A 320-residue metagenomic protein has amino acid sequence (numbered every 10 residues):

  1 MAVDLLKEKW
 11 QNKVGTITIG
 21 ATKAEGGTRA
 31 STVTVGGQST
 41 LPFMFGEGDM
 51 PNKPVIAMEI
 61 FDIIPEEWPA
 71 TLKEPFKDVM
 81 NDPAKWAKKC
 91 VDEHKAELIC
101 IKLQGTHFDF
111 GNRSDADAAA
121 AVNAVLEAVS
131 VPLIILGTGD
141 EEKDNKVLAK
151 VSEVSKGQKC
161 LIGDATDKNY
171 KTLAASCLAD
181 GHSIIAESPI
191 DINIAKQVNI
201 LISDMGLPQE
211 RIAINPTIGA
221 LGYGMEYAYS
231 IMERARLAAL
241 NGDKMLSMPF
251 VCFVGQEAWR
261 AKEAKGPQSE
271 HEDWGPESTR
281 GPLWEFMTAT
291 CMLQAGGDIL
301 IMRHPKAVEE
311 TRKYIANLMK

Functional and structural regions predicted by a protein language model:
M1-K77: N-terminal amphipathic alpha-helix/helix-capping segment at the start of soluble metabolic enzymes
N52-P54, K95-E97, V129-L133, K156-C160 (+4 more regions): Short, well-ordered coil/turn segments that N-cap beta-strands
V55-K85, F110-R113, G137, E141 (+3 more regions): Active-site mouth loops of central-metabolism enzymes
E67-E74, K95-A124, V129, I135-E142 (+1 more regions): Glycine-rich, proline-tolerant flexible connector loops at the mouths of alpha/beta enzymes
C90, V125, V151, I214 (+1 more regions): Conserved, mostly hydrophobic/aromatic
F110-L136, A149-G157, E233-C252, N317-K320: Alpha-helix-loop-beta-strand connector modules within alpha/beta enzyme cores
G139, N145-L148, S152-A165, Y170-C177 (+1 more regions): Phosphate/pyrophosphate-binding betaalpha-module
K168-Y314: Catalytic alpha/beta core domains of metabolic enzymes, predominantly
